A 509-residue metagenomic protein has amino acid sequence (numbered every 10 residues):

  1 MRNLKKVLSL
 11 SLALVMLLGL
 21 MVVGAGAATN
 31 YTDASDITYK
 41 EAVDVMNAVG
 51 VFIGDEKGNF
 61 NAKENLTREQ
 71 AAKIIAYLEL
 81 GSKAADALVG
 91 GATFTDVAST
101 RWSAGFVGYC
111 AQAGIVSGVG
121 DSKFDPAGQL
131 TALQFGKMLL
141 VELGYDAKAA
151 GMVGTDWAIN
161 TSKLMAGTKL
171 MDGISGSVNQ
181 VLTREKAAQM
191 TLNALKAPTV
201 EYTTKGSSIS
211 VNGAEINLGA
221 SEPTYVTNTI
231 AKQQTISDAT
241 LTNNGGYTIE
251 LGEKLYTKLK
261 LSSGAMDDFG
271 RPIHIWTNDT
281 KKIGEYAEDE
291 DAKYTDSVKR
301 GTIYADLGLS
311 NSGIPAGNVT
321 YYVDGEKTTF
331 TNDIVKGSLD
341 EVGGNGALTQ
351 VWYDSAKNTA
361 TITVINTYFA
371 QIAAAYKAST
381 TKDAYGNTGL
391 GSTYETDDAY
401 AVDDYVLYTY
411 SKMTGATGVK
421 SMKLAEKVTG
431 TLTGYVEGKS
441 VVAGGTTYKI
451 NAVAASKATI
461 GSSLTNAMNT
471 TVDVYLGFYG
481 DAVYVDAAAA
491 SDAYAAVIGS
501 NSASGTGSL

Functional and structural regions predicted by a protein language model:
M1-K40, I53-A104, A113-L133, L140-V181 (+2 more regions): Feature responds to low-complexity, polar/acidic, surface-exposed segments characteristic of secreted/exported proteins
M21, A76-Y77, L140-V141, L192-N193 (+3 more regions): Residue-level marker of positions within ordered structural domains that often coincide with functionally constrained
V43-F52: Mature N-terminal segment immediately following signal peptide/propeptide cleavage in secreted/periplasmic
A71-A72, F106, Q134-L139, A187 (+2 more regions): Amphipathic, non-transmembrane alpha-helical segments in extracytoplasmic/periplasmic proteins
K186, T191-L195: Extracellular, beta-strand-rich glycan-interacting domains
V211-L509: Short, flexible, surface-exposed loop segments at domain boundaries
